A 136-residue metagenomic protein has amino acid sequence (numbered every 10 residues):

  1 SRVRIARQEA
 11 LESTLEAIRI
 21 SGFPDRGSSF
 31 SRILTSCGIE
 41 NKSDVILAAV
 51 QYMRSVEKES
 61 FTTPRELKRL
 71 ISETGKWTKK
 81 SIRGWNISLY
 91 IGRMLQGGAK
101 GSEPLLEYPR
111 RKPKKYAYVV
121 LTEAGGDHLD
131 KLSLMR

Functional and structural regions predicted by a protein language model:
S1-I18: Short, low-complexity, charged amphipathic interaction modules
R19-I33: Positively charged, structured surface patches that bind polyanionic biopolymers
S29-F61: Positively charged, polyanion-binding regions of nucleic-acid-associated proteins
C37-G38, S55-T62, W77-R83, K112-P113: Short acidic, glycine/proline-enriched loop segments that cap or flank alpha-helices
K58-S72: Short acidic, hydrophobic short linear motifs in intrinsically disordered regions
T78-G98: Short amphipathic alpha-helical interaction segments
L95-R111: A short, conserved structural fragment
E107-S133: Accessory beta->alpha helical hairpin/"wing" motif in late/C-terminal subdomains of nucleic-acid enzymes
